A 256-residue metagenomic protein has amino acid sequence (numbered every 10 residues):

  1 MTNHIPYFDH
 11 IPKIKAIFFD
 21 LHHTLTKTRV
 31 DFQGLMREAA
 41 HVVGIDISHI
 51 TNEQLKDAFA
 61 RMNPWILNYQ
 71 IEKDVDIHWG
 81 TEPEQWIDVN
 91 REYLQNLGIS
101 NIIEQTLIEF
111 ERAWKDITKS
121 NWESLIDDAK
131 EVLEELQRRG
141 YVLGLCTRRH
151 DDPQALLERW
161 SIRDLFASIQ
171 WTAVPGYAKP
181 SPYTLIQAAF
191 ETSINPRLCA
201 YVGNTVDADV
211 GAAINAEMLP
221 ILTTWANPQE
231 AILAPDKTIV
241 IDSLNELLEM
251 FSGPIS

Functional and structural regions predicted by a protein language model:
M1-F19, R29-V30, I45-E53, E104 (+2 more regions): Asp-based, Mg2+/Mn2+-dependent phosphohydrolase catalytic module
H4-K130, Q137-R139, A155: N-terminal helical cap/lid subdomain that shapes the substrate entry/recognition surface in HAD-like hydrolases
